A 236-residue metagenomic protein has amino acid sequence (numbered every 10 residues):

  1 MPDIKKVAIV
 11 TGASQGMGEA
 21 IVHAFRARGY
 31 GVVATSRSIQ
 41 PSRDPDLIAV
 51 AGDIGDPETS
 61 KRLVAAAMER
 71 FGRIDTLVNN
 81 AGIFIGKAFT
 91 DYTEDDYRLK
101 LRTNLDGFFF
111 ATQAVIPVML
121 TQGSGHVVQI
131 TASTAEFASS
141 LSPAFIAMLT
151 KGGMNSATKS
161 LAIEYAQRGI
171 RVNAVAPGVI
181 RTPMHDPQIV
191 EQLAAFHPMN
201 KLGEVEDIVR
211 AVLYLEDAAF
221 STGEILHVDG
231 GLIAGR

Functional and structural regions predicted by a protein language model:
S14-Q15: Conserved glycine-rich cofactor-binding loop
G52-L63, E94, D207: The beta1-alpha1 cofactor-binding region of Rossmann-like NAD(H)/NADP(H)-dependent oxidoreductases
N80-I85, G230-G231: Conserved NAD(P)H cofactor-binding loop of Rossmann-fold oxidoreductase domains
A88-F89, D96-L101, L193: Substrate-binding pocket helix/loop in short-chain dehydrogenase/reductase
T112, T150, T158: Active-site helix of classical SDR
P117, K159, I163-E164: Alpha-helical segment proximal to the catalytic Tyr-Lys
I170, E204-V228, I233: C-terminal substrate-recognition "lid" of short-chain dehydrogenase/reductases
